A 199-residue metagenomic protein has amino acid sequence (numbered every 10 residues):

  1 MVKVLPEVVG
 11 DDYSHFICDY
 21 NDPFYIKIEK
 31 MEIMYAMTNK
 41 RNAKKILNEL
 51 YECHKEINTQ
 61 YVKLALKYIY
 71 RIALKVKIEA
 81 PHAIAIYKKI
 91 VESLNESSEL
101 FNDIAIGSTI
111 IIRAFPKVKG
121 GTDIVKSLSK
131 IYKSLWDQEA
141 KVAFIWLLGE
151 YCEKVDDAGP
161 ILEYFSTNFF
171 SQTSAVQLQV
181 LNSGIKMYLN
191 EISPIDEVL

Functional and structural regions predicted by a protein language model:
M1-L199: Extended alpha-solenoid helical-repeat scaffolds
